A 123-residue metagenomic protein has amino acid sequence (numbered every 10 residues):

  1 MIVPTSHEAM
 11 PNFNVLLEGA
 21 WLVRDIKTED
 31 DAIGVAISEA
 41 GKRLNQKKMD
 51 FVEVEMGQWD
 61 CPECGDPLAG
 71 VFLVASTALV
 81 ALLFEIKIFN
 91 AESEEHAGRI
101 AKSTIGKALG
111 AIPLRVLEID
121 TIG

Functional and structural regions predicted by a protein language model:
I2-T5, A9-K27, I37, G41-F51 (+1 more regions): Helix-coil modules at protein/domain termini and other flexible surface or pore-lining loops, especially C-terminal
